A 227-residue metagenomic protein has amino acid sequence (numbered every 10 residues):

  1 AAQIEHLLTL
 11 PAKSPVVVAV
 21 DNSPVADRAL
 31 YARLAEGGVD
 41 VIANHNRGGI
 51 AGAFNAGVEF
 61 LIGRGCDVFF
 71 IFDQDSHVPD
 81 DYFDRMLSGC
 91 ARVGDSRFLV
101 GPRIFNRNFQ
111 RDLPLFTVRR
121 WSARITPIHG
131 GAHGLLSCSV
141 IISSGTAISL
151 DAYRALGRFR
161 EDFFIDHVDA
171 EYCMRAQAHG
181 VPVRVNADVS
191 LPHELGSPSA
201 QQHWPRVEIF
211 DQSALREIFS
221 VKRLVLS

Functional and structural regions predicted by a protein language model:
A1-P11: Short, well-formed alpha-helical segments that are part of the catalytic scaffolds of diverse glycosyltransferases
V20-L30, N46, S76-H77: A conserved acidic beta->alpha catalytic loop
H45-L61: Glycine-rich, basic loop-to-helix element that forms the pyrophosphate-binding segment of sugar-nucleotide handling
C66-H77: Short beta-strand-to-loop acidic/aromatic patch adjacent to the donor-nucleotide binding site
V100-L113: Short beta-strand-to-loop element that shapes/binds the nucleotide-sugar donor at the catalytic cleft/hinge
I128-I148: A recurrent flexible, glycine/aromatic-enriched loop bordering the glycosyltransferase active site that acts as
T146, A152, L156-G157, D162-V189: A short, conserved alpha-helix in the catalytic core of glycosyltransferases
P182-S227: Active-site-adjacent helix/loop segment of glycosyltransferases that harbors family-specific signature motifs
